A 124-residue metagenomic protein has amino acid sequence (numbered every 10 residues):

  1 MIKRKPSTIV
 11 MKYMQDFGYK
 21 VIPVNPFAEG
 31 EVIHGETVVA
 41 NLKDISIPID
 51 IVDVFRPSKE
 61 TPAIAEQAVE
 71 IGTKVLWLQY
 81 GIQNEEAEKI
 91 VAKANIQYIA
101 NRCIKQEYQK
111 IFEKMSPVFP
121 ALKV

Functional and structural regions predicted by a protein language model:
M1-I47, P62-Y80, N84-V124: Structural/interface elements that position substrates and couple domains in central-metabolism enzymes
F55-R56, Y80: Glycine-rich, N-terminal phosphate-binding loop of Rossmann-like dinucleotide-binding domains
